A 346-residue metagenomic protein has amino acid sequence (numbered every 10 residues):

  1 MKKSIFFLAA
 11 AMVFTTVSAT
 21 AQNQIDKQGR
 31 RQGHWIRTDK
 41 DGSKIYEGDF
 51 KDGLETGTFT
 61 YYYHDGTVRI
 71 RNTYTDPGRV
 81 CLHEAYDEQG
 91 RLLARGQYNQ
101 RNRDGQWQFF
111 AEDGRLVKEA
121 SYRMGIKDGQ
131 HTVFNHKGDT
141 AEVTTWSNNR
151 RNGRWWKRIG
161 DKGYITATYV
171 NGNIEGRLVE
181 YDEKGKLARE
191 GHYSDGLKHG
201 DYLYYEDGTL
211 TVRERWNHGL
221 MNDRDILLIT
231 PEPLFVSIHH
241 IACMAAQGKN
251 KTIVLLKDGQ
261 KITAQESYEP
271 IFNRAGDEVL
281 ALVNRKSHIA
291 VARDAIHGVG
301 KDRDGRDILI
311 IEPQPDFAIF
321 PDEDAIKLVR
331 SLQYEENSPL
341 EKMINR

Functional and structural regions predicted by a protein language model:
M1-K2, I126, L197, E341: Generic cytosolic/nucleocytoplasmic N-terminal low-complexity/intrinsically disordered segments
M1-N23: Bacterial Sec-dependent N-terminal signal peptides
A10-M12, T20, T168, G276 (+2 more regions): Intrinsic disorder/low-complexity segments
T15-V17, R31, S237, A292: Generic detector of short, well-ordered, non-transmembrane alpha-helical segments enriched in hydrophobic residues
A19-L227, E232, D258, R346: Glycine/tyrosine- and acidic-biased, solvent-exposed loop/turn segments at the edges of beta-strands
E232, H239-R346: Acidic, Ser/Thr- and proline-rich intrinsically disordered linker/docking segments of eukaryotic scaffolds
